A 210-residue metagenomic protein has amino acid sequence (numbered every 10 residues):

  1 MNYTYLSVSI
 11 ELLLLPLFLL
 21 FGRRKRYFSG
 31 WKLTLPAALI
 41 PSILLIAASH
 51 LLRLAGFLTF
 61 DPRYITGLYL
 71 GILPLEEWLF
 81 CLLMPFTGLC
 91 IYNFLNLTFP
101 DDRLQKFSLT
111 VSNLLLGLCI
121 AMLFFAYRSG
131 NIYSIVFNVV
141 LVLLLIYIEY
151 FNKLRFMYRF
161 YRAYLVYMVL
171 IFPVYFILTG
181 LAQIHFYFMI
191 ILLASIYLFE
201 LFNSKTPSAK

Functional and structural regions predicted by a protein language model:
M1, I65-F80, I184-I190: Short aromatic-rich membrane-water interface segments that cap or initiate transmembrane helices in multi-pass membrane
M1-L13: Hydrophobic transmembrane alpha-helical segments in integral membrane proteins
N2, L123-Y133, N152-R155: Membrane-interface helix caps and helix-loop-helix hairpins in membrane proteins
L14, N138-E149: Alpha-helical transmembrane segments and their membrane-interface exit regions
R23-T34, T98-F107, Y150-Y161: Membrane-interface helix-boundary motifs at transmembrane edges
A38-G56: A generic, lipid-embedded transmembrane alpha helix
L83-L104: Internal transmembrane alpha-helix with an interfacial aromatic "cap," most often the third helix
F172-S208: C-terminal transmembrane-bundle signature of multipass membrane proteins, characterized by strong activation on
